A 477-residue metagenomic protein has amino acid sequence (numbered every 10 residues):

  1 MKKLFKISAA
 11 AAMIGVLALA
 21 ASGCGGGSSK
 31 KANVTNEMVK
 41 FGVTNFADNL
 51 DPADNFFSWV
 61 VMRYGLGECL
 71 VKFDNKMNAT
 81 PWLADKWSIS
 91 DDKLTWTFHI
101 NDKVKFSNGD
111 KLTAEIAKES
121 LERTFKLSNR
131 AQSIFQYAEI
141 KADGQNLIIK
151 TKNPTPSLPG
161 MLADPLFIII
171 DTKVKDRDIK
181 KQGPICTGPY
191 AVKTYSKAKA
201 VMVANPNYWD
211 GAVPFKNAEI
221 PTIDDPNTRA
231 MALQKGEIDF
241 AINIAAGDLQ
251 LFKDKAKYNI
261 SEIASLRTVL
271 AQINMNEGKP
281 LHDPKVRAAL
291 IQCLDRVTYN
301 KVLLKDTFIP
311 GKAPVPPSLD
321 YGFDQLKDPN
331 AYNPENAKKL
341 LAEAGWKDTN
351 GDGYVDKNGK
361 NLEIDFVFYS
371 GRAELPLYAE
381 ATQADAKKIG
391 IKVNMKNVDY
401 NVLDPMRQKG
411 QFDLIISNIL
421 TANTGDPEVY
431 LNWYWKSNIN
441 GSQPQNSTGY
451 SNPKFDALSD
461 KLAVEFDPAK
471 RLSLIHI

Functional and structural regions predicted by a protein language model:
G42-I89, E122, I185-C186: N-terminal lobe/hinge region of extracytoplasmic solute-binding protein
D74-N78, A163-V213, N217, P334-E335 (+1 more regions): Gly/Pro-rich hinge or "lid" segments in bacterial periplasmic/extracellular proteins
D85-L127, I148, P280: Aromatic- and charge-enriched surface segment that lines or borders ligand/interaction sites
S88, D92, Q132-K173: Surface-exposed binding/hinge segments that line and control ligand-binding clefts or catalytic entry sites
P206-L251, K392-N394, D399: Ligand-site clamp/hinge motif
P310-T349, S370-L377: Structural transition elements
K347-A422: Ligand/substrate-recognition segments at binding pockets and active sites
K392-L403, N432-I475: Extracytoplasmic/peripheral linker and loop segments enriched in polar/acidic and small residues with frequent Thr/Pro
